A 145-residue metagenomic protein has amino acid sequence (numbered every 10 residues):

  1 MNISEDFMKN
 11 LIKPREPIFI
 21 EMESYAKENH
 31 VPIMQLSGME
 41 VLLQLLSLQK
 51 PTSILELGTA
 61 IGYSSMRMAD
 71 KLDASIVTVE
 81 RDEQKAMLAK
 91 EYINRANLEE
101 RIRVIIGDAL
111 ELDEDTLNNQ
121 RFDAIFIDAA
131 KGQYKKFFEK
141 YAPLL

Functional and structural regions predicted by a protein language model:
M1-A124, K131-L145: A short alpha-helical cap/connector motif
